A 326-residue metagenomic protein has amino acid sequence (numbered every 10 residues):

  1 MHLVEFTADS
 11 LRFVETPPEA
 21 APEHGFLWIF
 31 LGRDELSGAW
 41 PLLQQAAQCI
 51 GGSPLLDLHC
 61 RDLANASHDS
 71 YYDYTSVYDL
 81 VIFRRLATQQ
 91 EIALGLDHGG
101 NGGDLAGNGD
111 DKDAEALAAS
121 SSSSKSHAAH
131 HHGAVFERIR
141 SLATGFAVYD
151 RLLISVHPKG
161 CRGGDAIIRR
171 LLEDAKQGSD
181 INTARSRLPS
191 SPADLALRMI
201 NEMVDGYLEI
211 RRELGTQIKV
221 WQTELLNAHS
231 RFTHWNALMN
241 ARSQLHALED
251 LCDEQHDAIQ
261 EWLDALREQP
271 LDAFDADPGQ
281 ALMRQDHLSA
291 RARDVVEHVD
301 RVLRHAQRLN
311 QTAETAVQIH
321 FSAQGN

Functional and structural regions predicted by a protein language model:
M1-T183, A258-P278, R284: Helix-boundary and N-terminal cytosolic regulatory elements
G25-L27, A196, V295: Short amphipathic alpha-helical segments
G32-E35, M203, H298, V302: Generic alpha-helical structural element
A39-L43, G164, P189-A193, I218 (+2 more regions): Alpha-helix initiation and N-capping motif
A46, R151, L214, C252 (+1 more regions): Residue-level signature of catalytic and energy-coupling elements of molecular machines, predominantly ATP/GTP-dependent
H131-N236, D300: Switch/coupling subdomain of P-loop NTPase systems
K219-N326: Membrane-associated alpha-helical segments
